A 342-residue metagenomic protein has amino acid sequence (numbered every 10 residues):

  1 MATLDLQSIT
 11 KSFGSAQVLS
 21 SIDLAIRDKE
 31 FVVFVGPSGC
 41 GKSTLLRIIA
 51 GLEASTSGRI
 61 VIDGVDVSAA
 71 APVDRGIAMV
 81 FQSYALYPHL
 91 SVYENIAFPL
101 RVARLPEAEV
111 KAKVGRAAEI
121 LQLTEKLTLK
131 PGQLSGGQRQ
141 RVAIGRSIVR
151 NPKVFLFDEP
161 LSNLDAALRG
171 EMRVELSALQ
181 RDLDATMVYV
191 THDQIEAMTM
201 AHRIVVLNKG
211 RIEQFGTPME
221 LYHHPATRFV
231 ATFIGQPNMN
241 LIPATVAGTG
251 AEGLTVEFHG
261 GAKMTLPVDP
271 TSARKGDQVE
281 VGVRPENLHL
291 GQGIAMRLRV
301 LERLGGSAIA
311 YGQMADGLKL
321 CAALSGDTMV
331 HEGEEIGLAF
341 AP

Functional and structural regions predicted by a protein language model:
L4, L19-S21: Conserved structural motif at the start of ABC-family nucleotide-binding domains
I22-V33: Pre-Walker A (P-loop) beta-loop-beta motif of ABC nucleotide-binding domains
F31, A70-F229: ABC ATPase nucleotide-binding domains
V35-P37: The feature captures the beta-strand-to-loop junction immediately N-terminal to the Walker
A50: Helix-to-loop junction immediately C-terminal to a conserved catalytic motif
G58-D66: Conserved ABC transporter NBD signature motif
P237, L241, G248-P342: Non-catalytic connector elements of ABC transporters
